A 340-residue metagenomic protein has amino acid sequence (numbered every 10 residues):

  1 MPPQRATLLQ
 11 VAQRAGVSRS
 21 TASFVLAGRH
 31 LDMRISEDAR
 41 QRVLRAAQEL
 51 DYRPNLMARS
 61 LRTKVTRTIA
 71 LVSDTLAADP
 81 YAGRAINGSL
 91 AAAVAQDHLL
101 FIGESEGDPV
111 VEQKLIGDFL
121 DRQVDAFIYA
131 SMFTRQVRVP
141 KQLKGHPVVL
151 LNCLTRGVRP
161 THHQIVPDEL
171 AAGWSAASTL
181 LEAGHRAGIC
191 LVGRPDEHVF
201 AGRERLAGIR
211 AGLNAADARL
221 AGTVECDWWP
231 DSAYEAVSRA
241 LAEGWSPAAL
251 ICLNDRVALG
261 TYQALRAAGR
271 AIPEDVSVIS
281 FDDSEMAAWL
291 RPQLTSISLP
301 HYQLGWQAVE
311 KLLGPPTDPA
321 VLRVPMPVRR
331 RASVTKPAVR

Functional and structural regions predicted by a protein language model:
M1-K64, A338: N-terminal helix-turn-helix DNA-binding module of bacterial transcription factors
R34-E37, Q41, E49-D118, R122-A126 (+2 more regions): Amphipathic helical "hinge" segments at domain boundaries
L56, D74-R84, G103-V111, F133 (+5 more regions): Hinge/beta->alpha junction and helix N-cap segments in small-molecule ligand-binding domains
V111-Q123, S232-W245: Short, well-structured alpha-helical segments in soluble
Y129-S175, R256, D282-L294: Flexible loop/hinge segments that line or gate small-molecule binding clefts
Y234, S238-R340: Flexible loop/turn connectors
